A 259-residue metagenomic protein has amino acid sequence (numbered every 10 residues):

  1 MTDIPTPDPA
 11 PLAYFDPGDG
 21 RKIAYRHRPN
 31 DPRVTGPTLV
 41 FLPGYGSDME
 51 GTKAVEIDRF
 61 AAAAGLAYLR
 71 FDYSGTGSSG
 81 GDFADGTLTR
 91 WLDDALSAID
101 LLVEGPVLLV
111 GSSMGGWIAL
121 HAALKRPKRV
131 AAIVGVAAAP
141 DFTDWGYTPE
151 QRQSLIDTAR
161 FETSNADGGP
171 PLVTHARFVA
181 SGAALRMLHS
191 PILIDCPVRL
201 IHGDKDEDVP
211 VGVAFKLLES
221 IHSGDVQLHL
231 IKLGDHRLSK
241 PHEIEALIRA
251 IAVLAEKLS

Functional and structural regions predicted by a protein language model:
M1-P32, K240: N-terminal cap/lid segment of alpha/beta-hydrolase-fold proteins
P9-A10, G20, L108, R129-I231 (+1 more regions): The alpha/beta-hydrolase serine catalytic core
T35-G44: Short beta-strand element of the alpha/beta-hydrolase
Y45-D58, G212: The serine-hydrolase catalytic nucleophile loop
G46, Y73-S78, P140, D235: Alpha/beta-hydrolase active-site loop signature
D58-G80: Conserved alpha/beta-hydrolase
T76-L102: Catalytic nucleophile-loop/oxyanion-hole region of alpha/beta-hydrolase and closely related hydrolase-like folds
G111-A119: Gly/Ala-rich beta-loop-alpha elbow adjacent to hydrolase catalytic centers
